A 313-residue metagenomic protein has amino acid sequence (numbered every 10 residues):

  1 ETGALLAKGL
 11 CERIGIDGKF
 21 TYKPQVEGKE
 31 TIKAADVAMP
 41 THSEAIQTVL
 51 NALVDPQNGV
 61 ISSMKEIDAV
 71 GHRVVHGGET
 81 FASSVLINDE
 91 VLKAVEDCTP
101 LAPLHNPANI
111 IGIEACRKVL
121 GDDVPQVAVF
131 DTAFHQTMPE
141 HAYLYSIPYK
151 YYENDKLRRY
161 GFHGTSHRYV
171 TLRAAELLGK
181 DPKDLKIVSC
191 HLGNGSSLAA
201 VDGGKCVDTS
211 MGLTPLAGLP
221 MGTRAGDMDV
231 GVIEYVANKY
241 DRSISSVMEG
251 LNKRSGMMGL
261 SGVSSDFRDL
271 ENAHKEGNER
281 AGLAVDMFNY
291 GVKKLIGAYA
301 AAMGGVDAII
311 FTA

Functional and structural regions predicted by a protein language model:
E1-M39, G212: Short glycine-rich, Thr/Ser-proximal phosphate-binding strand/loop in the N-terminal lobe of ATP-dependent enzymes
H42, L53-H105, P125-V127, A133-L144: Short beta-strand-loop/turn "lid" adjacent to the catalytic site in phosphate-handling enzymes
A52-D68, A174-D181, L295-D307: Phosphate/pyrophosphate-binding loops at sites that engage ATP/ADP/AMP, CoA/4′-phosphopantetheine, polyphosphate
F134-N238: Glycine-rich phosphate-binding loop of actin/hexokinase-like ATP-binding domains
A237-V263: Oxyanion-binding "anion nests"
E249, G256-L260, F267-A302: Adenine-nucleotide phosphate-binding core of ATP-dependent small-molecule kinases
D307-A313: Glycine-rich phosphate-binding loops at beta-strand->alpha-helix junctions
